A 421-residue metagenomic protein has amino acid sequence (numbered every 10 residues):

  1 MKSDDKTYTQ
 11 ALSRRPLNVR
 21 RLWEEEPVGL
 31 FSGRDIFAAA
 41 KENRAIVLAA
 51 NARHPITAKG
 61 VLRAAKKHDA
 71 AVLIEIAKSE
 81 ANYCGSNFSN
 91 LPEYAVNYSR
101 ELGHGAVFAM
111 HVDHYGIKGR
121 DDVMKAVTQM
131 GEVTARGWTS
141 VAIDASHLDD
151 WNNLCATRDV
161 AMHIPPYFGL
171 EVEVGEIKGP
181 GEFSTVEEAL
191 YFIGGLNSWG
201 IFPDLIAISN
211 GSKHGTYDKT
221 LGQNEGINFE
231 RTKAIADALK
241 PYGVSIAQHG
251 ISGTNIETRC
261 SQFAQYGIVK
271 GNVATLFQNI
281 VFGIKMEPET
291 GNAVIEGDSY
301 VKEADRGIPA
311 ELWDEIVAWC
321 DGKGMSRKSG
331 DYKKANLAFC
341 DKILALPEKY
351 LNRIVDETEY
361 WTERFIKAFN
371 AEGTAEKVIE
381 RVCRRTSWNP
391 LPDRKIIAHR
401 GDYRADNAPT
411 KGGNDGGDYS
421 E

Functional and structural regions predicted by a protein language model:
M1-R21, W319-E421: C-terminal extensions of enzymes
I46-A52, V72-I76, A106-G116, T139-I143 (+4 more regions): Hydrophobic faces of well-ordered beta-strands that scaffold small-molecule active sites in alpha/beta enzyme cores
A52, H147-C155, V174-I193, G250-E257: Active-site glycine- and acidic-residue-rich loops that bind and position anionic ligands or nucleotide-like cofactors
I76-H163, G169: Active-site beta->alpha loop and helix N-cap motifs at the rims of alpha/beta catalytic domains
F88-P92, D122-V127, S146-F168, Y217-A236 (+2 more regions): Active-site-adjacent beta->alpha loops and helix N-cap segments on the catalytic face of soluble alpha/beta enzymes
G103, A238-I246, E257-I343: Catalytic-face loop-and-helix region of soluble metabolic enzyme cores
G119-E132, P180-S184, E188-A189, S252-G267: Catalytic cores of alpha/beta
R136-W151, N210-S212, T254-I256, Q265-K285: Glycine-rich phosphate-binding active-site loops on the catalytic face of alpha/beta enzymes
